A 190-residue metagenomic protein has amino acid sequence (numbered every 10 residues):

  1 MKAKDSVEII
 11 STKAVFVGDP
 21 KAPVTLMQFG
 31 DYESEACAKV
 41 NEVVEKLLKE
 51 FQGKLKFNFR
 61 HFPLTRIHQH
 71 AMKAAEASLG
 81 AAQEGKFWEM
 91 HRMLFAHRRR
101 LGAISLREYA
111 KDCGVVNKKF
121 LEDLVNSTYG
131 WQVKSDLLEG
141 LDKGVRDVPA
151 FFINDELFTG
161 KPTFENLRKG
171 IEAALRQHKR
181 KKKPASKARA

Functional and structural regions predicted by a protein language model:
M1-S6: N-proximal helix/coil linker or "cap" segments that precede and/or mark the start of modular domains
V7-V24: A short beta-strand-turn-helix
D19-K21, F29, Q69, R146: A generic fold-level signal
M27-Q28, Y32-D112, V116, E172 (+1 more regions): Structural alpha/beta surface segment adjacent to cysteine/selenocysteine redox centers across thiol/disulfide enzymes
F29-G30, A36-K46, E108-A190: C-terminal cap of thioredoxin/glutaredoxin-like
